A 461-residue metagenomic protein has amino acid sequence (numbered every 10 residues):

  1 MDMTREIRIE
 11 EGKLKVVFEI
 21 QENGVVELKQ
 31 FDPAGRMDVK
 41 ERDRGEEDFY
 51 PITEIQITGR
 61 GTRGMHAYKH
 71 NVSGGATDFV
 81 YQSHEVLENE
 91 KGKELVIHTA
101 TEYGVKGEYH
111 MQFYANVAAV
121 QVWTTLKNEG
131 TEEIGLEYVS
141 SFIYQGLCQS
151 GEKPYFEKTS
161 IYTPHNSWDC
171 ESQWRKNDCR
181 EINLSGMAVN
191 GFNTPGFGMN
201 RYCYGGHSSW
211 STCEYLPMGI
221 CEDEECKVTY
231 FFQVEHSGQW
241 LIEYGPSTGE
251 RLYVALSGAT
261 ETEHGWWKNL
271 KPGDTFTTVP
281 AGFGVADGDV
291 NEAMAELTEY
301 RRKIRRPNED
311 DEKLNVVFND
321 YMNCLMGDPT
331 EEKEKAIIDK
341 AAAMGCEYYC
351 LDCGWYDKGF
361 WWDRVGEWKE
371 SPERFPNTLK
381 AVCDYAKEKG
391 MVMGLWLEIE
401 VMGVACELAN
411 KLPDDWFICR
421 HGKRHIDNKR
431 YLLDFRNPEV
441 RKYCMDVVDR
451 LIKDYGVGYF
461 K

Functional and structural regions predicted by a protein language model:
M3-S247: Polysaccharide-binding surfaces and accessory modules of carbohydrate-active proteins
Y81, K268-D287: Short Pro-Gly-centered flexible turn/kink motifs
T124, G273, F318, Y349 (+2 more regions): Conserved, mostly hydrophobic/aromatic
L136, Y356-N410: Acidic/aromatic-lined carbohydrate-recognition and catalytic surfaces of CAZymes acting on diverse glycans
L252-T262: Short, structured beta-strand/loop micro-motifs enriched in basic residues and often containing a Trp
K313-N315, M326-D328, P372, I399-V457: Active-site-adjacent "subsite" loops/lids of carbohydrate-active enzymes
L314-D320, E347-L351, M393-L397, F460: Hydrophobic faces of well-ordered beta-strands that scaffold small-molecule active sites in alpha/beta enzyme cores
K333-Y356, D454: Catalytic domains of carbohydrate-active enzymes, especially glycoside hydrolases
